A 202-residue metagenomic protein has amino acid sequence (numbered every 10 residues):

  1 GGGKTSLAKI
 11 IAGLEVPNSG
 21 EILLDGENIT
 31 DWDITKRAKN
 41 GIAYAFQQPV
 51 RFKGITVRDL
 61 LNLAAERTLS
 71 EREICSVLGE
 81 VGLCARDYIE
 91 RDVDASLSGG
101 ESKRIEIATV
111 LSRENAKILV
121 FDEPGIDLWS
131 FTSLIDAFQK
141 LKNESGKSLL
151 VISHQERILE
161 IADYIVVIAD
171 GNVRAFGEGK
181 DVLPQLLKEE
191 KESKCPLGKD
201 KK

Functional and structural regions predicted by a protein language model:
A12: Helix-to-loop junction immediately C-terminal to a conserved catalytic motif
N18-I29, V173: ABC nucleotide-binding domain "signature motif"
N28-A43: ABC ATPase NBD coupling module
Q48, G54-E73: Q-loop/switch helix immediately C-terminal to the Walker
E106-A108: Hydrophobic anchor residue at the start of the ABC signature
F131-E144: Helical segment within the ABC ATPase nucleotide-binding domain
H154-I161: Conserved H-loop
N172-P196: Conserved beta-strand-loop-alpha-helix hinge in the C-terminal portion of ABC ATPase nucleotide-binding domains
